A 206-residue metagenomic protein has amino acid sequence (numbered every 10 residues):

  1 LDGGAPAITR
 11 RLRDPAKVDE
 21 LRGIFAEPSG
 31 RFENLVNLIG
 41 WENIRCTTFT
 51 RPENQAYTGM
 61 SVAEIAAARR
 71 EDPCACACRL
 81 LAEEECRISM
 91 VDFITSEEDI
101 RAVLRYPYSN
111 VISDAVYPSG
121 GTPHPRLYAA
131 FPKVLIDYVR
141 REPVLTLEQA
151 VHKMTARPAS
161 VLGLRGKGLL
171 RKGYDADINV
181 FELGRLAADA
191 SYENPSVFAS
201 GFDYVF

Functional and structural regions predicted by a protein language model:
L1-P143: Active-site neighborhoods of metal-dependent hydrolases
G3, R10, C46-R51, R141 (+6 more regions): Generic structural "secondary-structure junction" signal
E27, R51, G59, A176 (+2 more regions): Intrinsically disordered, low-complexity regions enriched in small/polar residues
I88-I94, I100, E142, T146-V151 (+1 more regions): Acidic, glycine-enriched loop/beta-strand segments at the rims of small-molecule binding/catalytic pockets
A102-Y108, S113-D114, A130, N179-F206: C-terminal cap of metal-dependent C-N hydrolases
